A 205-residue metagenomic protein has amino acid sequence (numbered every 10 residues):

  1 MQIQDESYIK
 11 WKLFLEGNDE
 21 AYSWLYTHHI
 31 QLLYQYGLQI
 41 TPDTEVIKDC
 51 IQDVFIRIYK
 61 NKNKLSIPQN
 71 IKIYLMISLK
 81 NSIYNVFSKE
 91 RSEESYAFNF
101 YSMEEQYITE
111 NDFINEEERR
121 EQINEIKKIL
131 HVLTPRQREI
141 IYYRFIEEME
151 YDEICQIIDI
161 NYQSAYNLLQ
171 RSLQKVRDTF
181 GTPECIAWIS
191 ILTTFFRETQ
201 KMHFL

Functional and structural regions predicted by a protein language model:
M1-Q31, F196, L205: N-terminal module of bacterial RNA polymerase sigma factors
Q2-I3, Q156, L173-L205: C-terminal edge and immediately downstream basic/flexible tail or linker adjoining helix-turn-helix-like DNA-binding
L15-E16, F55-N70, K89: Sigma70-family region 2
Q35, D49-I56, Q69-N81, N167: Structural recognition of an alpha-helix C-terminal capping motif at a helix-to-coil junction
N63-S66, I77-F98, R119: Arg/Lys-rich amphipathic alpha helix in sigma70-family domain 2
P68, I140-R144: A short pre-motif secondary-structure segment
K80, D152-P183: DNA-recognition helix of helix-turn-helix
E93-E116: Internal acidic/polar
